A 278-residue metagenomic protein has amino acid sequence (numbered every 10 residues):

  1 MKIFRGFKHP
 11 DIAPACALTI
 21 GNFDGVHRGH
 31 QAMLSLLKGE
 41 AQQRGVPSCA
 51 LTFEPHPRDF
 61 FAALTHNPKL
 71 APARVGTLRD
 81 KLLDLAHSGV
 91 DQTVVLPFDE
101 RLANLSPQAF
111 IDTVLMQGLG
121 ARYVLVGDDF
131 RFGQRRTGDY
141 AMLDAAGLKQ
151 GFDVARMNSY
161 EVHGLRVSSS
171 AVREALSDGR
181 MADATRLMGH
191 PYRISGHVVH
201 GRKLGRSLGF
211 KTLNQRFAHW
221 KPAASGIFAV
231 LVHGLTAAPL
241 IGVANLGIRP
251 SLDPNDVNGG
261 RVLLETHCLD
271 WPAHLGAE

Functional and structural regions predicted by a protein language model:
K2-K8, V94: Short acidic-hydrophobic, aromatic-tinged amphipathic segments that line or gate anion-handling sites
H9-T77: N-terminal catalytic cores of NTP/NDP-binding nucleotidyl/phosphoryl-transfer enzymes
H27, L85, V124, A184 (+1 more regions): Residue-level signal for inorganic ion chemistry
P72-K81, L105-I111: Glycine-rich, highly charged phosphate/nucleotide-binding loops
V75-T93: A glycine-rich helix N-cap at a beta->alpha junction
R101-K211: Classical nucleotidyltransferase
G201-E278: Phosphate/ribose-recognition catalytic cores of enzymes acting on nucleotide-derived substrates
